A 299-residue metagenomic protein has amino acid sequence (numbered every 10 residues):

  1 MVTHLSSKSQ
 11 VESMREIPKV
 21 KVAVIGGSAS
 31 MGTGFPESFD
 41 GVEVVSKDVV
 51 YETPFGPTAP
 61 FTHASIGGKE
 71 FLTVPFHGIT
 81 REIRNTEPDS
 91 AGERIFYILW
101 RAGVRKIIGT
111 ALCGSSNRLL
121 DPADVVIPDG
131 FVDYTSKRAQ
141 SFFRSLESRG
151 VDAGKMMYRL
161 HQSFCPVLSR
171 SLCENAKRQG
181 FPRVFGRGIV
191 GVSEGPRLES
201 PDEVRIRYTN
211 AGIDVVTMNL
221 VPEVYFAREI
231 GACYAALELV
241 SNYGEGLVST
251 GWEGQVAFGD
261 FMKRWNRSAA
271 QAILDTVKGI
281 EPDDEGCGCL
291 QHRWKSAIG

Functional and structural regions predicted by a protein language model:
V2-L160: Metabolite-binding pocket within alpha/beta catalytic cores that recognizes anionic/polar moieties
F96, V204, V221-V224: Generic hydrophobic/aromatic pocket-lining and core-packing "Φ" positions
L99-G103, Y208-T209, R228: Non-catalytic positions within long, well-ordered alpha-helices that form the structural scaffold/packing of enzyme
R105-K106, D214, C233: Short acidic/polar active-site loop segments enriched in Thr and Asp
H161-T209: Active-site rim beta-loop-alpha module in soluble metabolic enzymes
M218-A257: Zn-dependent metallopeptidase/amidohydrolase metal-coordination segment
G244-G299: His/Asp/Glu-rich mid-to-C-terminal helical/loop segments that flank catalytic regions of hydrolases
